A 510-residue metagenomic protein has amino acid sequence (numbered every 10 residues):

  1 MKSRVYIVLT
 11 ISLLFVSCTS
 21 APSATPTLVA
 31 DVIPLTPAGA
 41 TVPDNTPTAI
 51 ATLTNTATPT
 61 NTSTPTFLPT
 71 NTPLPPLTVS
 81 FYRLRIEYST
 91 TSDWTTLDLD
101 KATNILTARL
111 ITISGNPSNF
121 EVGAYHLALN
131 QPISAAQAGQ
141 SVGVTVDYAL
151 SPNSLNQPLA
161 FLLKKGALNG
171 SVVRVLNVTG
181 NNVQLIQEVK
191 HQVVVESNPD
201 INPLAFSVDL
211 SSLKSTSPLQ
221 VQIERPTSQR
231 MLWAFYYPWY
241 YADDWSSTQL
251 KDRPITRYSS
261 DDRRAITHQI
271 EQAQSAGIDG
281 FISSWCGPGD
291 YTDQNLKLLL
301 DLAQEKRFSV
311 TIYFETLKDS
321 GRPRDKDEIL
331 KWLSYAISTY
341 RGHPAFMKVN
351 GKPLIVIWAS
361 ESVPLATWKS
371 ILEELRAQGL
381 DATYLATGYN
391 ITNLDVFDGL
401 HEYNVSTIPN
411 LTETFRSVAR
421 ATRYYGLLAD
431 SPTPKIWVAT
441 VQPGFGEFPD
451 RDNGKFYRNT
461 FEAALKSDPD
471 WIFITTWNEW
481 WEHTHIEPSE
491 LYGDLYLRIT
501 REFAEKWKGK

Functional and structural regions predicted by a protein language model:
M1-R83, T103-S114, N169, V178-V183 (+4 more regions): Intrinsically disordered, low-complexity Ser/Thr/Pro-rich tracts
L74-S141, E188-L219: Glycan-recognition and processing domains
S80-T90, A108, V142-V146, L155-S171: A short beta-strand element within beta-rich, extracytoplasmic domains of secreted/secretory-pathway proteins
G115-G123, L129-P132, A149-G170: Extracellular or exported targeting regions of proteins
G143-S154, N202-S215, R341-G342, K348: Short, surface-exposed tryptophan/glycine-enriched loops that mediate extracellular molecular recognition
R174-L176: Beta-strand signatures of extracellular beta-sandwich domains
N182-V183, Q187, E479: Residue-level signal for glycine
K214-K510: Glycan-processing catalytic domains of CAZymes
